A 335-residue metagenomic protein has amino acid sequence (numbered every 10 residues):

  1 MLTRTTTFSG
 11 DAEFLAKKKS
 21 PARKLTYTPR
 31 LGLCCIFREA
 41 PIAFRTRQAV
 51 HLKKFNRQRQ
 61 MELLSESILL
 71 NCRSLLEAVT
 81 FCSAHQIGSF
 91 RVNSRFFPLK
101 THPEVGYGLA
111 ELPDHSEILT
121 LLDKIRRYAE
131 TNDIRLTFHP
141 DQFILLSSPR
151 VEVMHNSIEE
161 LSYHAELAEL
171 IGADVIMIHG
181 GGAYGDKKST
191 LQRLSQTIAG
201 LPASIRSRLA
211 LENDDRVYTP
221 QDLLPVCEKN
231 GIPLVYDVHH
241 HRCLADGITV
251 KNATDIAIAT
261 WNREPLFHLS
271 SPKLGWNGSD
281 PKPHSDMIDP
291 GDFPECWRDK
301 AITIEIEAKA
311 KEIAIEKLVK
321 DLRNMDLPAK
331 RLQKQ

Functional and structural regions predicted by a protein language model:
L2, F8-R135, Q142-S157, E166-G172 (+6 more regions): Alpha/beta catalytic barrel-like cores
Q142, D215, H240: Short, glycine/acidic-enriched loop or turn micro-motifs at the edges of active sites
E159-Y163, S189-G200, L211, D215-T219: Active-site glycine-rich loop that binds ribose-phosphate moieties when present
I171-G185: Active-site groove signature of glycoside hydrolases
M177-H179, A210-E212, L234-H239, H268-S270: Short, conserved beta-strand edge motifs with alternating hydrophobic and charged residues
A183, D215-R216, K311: Short beta->alpha junction loops/turns
Y218-T219, H239-A245: Short acidic, Gly/Ser-rich segments with clustered Asp/Glu that frequently serve as metal-coordination loops in enzyme
